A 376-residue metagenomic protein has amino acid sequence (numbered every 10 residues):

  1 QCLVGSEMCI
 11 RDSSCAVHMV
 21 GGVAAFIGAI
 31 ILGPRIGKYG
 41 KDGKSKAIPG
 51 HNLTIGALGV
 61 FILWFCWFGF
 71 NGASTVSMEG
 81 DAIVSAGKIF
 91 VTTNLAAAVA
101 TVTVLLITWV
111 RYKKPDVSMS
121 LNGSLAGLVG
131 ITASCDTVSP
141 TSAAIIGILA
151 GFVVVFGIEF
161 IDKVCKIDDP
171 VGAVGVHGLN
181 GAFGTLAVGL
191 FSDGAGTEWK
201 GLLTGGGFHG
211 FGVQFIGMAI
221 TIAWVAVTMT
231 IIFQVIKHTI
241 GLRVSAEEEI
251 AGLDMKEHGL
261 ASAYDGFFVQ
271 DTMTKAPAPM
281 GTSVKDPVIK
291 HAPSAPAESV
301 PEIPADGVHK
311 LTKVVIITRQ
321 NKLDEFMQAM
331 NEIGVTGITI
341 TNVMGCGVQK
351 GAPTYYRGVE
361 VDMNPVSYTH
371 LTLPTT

Functional and structural regions predicted by a protein language model:
Q1, K41-G43, A47-I48, T54 (+4 more regions): A short linear-motif detector with a strong N-terminal bias
Q1-G5, I10, H370, T375-T376: Single conserved hydrophobic/aromatic residue that forms the stacking wall/gate of nucleotide- or nucleobase-binding
S6-E7, R11-E302: Glycine- and aromatic-enriched membrane alpha-helices
C15, N71, T339, P374-T375: Intrinsic disorder/low-complexity signature
M255-Y264, T274-L373: Positively charged, small/polar-rich N-terminal and surface patches that mediate targeting and assembly and bind
